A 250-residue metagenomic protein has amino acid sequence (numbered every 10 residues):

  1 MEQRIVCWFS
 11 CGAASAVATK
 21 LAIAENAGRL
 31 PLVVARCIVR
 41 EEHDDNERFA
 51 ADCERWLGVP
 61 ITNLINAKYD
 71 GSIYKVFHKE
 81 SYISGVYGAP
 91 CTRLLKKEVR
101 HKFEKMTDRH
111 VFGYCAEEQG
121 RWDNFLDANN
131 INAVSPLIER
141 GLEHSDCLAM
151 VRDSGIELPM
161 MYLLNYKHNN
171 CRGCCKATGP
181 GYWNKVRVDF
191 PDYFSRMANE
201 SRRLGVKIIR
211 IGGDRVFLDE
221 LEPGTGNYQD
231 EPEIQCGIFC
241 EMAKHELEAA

Functional and structural regions predicted by a protein language model:
M1-A250: Nucleotide-activated chemistry modules centered on ATP-dependent adenylation/adenylyltransferase
